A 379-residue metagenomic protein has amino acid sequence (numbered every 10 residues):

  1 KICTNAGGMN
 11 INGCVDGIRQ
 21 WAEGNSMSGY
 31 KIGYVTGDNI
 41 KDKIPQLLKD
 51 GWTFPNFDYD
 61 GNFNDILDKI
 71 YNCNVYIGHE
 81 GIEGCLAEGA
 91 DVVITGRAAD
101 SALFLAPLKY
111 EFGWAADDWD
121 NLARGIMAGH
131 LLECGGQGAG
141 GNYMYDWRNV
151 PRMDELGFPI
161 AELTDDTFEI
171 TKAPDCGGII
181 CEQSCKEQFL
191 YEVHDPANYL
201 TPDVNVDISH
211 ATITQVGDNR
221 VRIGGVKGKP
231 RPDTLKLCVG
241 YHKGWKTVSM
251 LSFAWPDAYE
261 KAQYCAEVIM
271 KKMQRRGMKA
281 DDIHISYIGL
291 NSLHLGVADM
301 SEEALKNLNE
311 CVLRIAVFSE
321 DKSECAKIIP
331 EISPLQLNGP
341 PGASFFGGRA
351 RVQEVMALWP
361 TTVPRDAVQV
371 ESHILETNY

Functional and structural regions predicted by a protein language model:
K1-G8, V93, V312-S319: Short glycine-rich or small-residue beta-strand-to-loop segments that form or flank ligand, phosphate, metal/Fe-S
K1-I32: Hydrophobic or amphipathic alpha-helical targeting/insertion segments
A6-V15, R97-L103, S319-K322: Gly/Ser/Thr-rich loops at beta-strand to alpha-helix junctions that form or flank small-molecule/cofactor-binding
Q20-I40, L105-D146: Catalytic or ion-translocation cores adjacent to nucleophile or general acid/base/metal-coordination motifs in diverse
S28-I32, G138-M153, P196-Q215, K272-I288 (+1 more regions): Flexible, glycine/charged-enriched surface loops at secondary-structure junctions
K41-T95: An acidic, phosphate/nucleotide-engaging active-site surface
D120-P230, K246, M250: A conserved active-site cap/scaffold subdomain adjacent to cofactor or substrate pockets
G224-Y379: C-terminal non-catalytic interaction/assembly regions of soluble proteins
